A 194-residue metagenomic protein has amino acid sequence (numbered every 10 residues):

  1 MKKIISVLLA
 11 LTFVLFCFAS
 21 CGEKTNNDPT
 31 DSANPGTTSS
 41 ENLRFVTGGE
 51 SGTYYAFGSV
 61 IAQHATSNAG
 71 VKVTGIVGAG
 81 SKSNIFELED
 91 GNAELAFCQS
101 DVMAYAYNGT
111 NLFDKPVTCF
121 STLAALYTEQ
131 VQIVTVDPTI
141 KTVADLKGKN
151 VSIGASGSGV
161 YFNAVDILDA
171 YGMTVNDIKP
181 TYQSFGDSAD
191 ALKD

Functional and structural regions predicted by a protein language model:
M1-N42: Short, low-complexity disordered leader/linker segments with a strong preference for bacterial N-terminal type II
L8, S100, Y182: Residues that line or immediately flank small-molecule/substrate-binding pockets and catalytic motifs
S40-S67, T128-D194: Bilobed "Venus flytrap"/periplasmic-binding protein-like clamshell domains and structurally analogous long
S59-Q63, I76-K115, S188-A191: Pocket-flanking alpha-helical
A69-V73: A generic structural motif
G91, T118, N176: Structured loop/turn residues at beta-strand edges in well-structured enzyme cores
D114-L126: A structural signal for short loop-to-beta-strand junctions that line the ligand-binding cleft of periplasmic/secreted
